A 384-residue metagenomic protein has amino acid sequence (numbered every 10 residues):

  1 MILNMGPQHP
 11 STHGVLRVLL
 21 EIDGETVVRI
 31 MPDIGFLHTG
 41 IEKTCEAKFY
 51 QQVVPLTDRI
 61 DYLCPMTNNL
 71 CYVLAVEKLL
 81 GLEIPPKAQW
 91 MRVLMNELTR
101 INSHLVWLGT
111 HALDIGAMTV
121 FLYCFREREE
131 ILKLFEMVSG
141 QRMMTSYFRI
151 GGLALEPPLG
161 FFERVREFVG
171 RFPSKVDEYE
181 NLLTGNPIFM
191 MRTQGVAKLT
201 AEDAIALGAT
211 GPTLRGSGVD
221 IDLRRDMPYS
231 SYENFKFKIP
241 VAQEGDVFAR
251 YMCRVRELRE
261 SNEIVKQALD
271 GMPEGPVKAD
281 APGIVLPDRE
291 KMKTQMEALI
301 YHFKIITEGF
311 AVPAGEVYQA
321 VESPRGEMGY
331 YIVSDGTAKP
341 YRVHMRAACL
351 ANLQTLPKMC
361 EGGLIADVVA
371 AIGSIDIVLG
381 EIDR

Functional and structural regions predicted by a protein language model:
M1-R384: Metal/cofactor-centered catalytic core regions of large enzymes
